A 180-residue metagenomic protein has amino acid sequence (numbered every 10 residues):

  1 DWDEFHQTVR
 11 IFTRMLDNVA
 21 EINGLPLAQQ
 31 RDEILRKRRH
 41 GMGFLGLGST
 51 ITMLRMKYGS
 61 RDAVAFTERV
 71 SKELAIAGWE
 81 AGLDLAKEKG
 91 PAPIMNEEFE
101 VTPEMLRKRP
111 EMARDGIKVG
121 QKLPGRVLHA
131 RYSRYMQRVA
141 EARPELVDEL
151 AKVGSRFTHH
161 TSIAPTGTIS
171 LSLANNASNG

Functional and structural regions predicted by a protein language model:
D1-V9, I51: Alpha-helical support elements that line or immediately flank enzyme active sites and cofactor-binding pockets
T8-R31, L35, K57-T166: Internal maturation/activation junctions in enzymes
I34-T52, Y58, S155-G180: Conserved phosphate/anionic-ligand binding catalytic regions in large, soluble enzymes, centered on
